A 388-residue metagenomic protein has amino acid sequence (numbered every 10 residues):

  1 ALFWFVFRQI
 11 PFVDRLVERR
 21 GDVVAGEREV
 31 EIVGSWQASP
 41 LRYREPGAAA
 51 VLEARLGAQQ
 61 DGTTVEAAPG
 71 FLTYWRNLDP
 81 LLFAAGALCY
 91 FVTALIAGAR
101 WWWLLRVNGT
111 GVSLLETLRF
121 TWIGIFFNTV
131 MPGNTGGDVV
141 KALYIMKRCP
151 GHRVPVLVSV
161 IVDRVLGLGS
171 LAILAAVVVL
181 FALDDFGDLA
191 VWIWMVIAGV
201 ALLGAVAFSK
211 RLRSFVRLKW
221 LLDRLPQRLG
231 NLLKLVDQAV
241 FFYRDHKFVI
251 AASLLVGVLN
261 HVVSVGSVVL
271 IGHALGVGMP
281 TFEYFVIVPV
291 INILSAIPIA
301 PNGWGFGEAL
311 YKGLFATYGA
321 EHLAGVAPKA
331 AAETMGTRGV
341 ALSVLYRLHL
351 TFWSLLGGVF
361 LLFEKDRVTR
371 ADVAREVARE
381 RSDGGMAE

Functional and structural regions predicted by a protein language model:
A1-L56, G124-Q227, W304-E388: Transmembrane helix-loop-helix hairpins in multi-pass inner-membrane proteins
L2, A97-L104, K141, S264-I271 (+4 more regions): Hydrophobic/aromatic residues in alpha-helical transmembrane segments
L72-D79, T110-S113, C149-P150, A239-H246 (+2 more regions): Helix-boundary and loop/linker segments of multi-pass membrane transporters
N77-W102, L355: Selective detector of the "anchor" transmembrane alpha-helix that sits immediately C-terminal
F91-A99, L104-R106, N128-V139, A296-A309: Short helix-coil transition sites and intra-membrane helix breaks within transmembrane domains of multi-pass
L118-W122, V262-V268, T281-A296, G307: Hydrophobic alpha-helical segments embedded in the membrane of multi-pass proteins
L229-L275, M279: Alpha-helical transmembrane segments and their immediate interhelical loop/hinge regions in multi-pass membrane
V288-A300, Y346-W353: Transmembrane helix-bundle signature of multi-pass secondary active exporters and lipid flippases
